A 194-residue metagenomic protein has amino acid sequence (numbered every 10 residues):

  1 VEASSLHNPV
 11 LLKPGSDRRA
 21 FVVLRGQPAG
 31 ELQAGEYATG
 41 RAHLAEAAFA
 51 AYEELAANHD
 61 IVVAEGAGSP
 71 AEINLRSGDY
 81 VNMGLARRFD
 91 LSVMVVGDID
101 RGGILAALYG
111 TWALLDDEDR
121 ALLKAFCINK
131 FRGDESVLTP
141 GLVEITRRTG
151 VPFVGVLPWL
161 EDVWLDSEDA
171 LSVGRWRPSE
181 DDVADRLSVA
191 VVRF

Functional and structural regions predicted by a protein language model:
V1-F194: Flexible phosphate-sensing "switch/lid" loops adjacent to ATP/NTP-binding sites across phosphate-transfer
